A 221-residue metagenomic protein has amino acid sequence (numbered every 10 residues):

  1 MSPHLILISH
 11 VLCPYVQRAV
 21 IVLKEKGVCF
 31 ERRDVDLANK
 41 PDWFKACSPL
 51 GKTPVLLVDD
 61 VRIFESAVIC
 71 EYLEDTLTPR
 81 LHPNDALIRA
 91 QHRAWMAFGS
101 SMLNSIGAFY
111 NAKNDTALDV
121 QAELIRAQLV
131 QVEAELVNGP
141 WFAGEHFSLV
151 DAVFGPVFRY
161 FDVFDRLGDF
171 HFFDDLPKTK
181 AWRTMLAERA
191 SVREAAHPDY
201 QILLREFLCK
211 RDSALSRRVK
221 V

Functional and structural regions predicted by a protein language model:
M1-F142, R211-L215, V219-K220: GST-like domain detector, emphasizing the conserved glutathione-binding G-site in the N-terminal thioredoxin-like
D34, G107, F147, H197-P198: Short loop/turn and capping residues at structural boundaries
G144-G168, F172-A181, L186, A196: GST superfamily/GST-like fold recognition
R189-A190: Short loop-to-helix capping motifs
A196-V221: Acidic/histidine-enriched, glycine/proline-rich intrinsically disordered or flexible terminal extensions
